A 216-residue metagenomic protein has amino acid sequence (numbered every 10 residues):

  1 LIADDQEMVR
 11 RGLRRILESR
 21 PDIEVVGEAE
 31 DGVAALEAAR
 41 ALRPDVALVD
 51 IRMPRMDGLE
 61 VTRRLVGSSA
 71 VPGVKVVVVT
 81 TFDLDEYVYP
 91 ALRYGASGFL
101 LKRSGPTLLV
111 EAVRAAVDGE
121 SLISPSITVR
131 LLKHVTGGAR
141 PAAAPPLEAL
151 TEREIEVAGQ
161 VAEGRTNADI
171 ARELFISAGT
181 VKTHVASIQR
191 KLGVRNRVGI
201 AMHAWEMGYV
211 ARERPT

Functional and structural regions predicted by a protein language model:
D4, D50, T80: Active-site residues of response regulator receiver
D22-E30, A38, V194: Short hydrophobic/Thr-rich beta-strand motif most characteristic of the beta2 strand and flanking loop of CheY-like
D31-A34, D57-R63: Acidic catalytic/metal-coordinating carboxylates
L42-L48: Active-site beta3 strand of CheY-like receiver
M53: Receiver (REC) domain active-site loop signature in two-component systems and cognate sites in sensor histidine kinases
Y87-R93, S97-G98, R103-E152, E156 (+1 more regions): Short, flexible helix-to-coil linker/hinge segments that flank and couple to helix-turn-helix
G164-G199: Recognition helix of helix-turn-helix DNA-binding domains
Q189-T216: Basic, Lys/Arg-enriched C-terminal extension of HTH/homeodomain DNA-binding domains
